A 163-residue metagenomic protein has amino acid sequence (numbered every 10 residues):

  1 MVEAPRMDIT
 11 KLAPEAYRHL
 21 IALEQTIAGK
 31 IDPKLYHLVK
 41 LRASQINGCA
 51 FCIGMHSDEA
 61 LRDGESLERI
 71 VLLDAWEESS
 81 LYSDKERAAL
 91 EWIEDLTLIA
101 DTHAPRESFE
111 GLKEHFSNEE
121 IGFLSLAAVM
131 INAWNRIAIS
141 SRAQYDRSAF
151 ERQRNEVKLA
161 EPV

Functional and structural regions predicted by a protein language model:
M1-V163: Hydrophobic alpha-helical segments
